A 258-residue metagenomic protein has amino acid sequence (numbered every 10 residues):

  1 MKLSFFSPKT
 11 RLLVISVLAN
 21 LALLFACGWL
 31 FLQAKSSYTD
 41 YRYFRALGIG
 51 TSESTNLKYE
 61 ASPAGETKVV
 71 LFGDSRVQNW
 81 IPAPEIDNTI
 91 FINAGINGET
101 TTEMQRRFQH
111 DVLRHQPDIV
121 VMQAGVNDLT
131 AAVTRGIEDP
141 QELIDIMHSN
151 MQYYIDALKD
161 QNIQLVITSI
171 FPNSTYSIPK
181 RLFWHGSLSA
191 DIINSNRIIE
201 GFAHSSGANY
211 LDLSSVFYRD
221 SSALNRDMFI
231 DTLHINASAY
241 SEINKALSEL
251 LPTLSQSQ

Functional and structural regions predicted by a protein language model:
M1-V70, P252-L254, Q258: N-terminal secretory targeting modules
F5-F6, R11, P84, R106-Q258: Alpha-helical cap/lid subdomain in secreted, periplasmic, or secretory-pathway luminal O-acyl-processing enzymes
F6-P8, A19, Y59-E60, A64 (+5 more regions): Short, well-ordered helical secondary-structure segments
L23, K35-S37, E53, D74 (+3 more regions): Generic detection of intrinsically disordered/low-complexity segments and helix-coil linkers/edges
T39-Q152: Conserved SGNH/GDSL esterase-like catalytic core that processes O-acyl groups on lipids and polysaccharides
